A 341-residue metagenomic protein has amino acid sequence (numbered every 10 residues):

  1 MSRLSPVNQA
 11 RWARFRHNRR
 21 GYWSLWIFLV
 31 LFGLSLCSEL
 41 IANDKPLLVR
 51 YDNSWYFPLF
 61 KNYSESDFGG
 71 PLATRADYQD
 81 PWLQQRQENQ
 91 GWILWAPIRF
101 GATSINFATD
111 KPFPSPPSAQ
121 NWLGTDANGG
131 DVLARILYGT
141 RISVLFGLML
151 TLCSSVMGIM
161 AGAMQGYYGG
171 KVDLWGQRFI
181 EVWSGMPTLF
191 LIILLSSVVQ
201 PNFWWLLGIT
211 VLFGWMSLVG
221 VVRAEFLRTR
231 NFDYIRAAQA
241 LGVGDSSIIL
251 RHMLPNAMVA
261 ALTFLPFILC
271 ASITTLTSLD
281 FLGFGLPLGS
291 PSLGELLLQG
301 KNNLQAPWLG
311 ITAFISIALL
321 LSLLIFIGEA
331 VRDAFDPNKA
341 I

Functional and structural regions predicted by a protein language model:
M1-S155, I159, A163, G289 (+3 more regions): Gly/Trp-centered helix-boundary motif
T125-I341: Alpha-helical transmembrane segments of integral membrane proteins, especially multi-pass inner/plasma-membrane
